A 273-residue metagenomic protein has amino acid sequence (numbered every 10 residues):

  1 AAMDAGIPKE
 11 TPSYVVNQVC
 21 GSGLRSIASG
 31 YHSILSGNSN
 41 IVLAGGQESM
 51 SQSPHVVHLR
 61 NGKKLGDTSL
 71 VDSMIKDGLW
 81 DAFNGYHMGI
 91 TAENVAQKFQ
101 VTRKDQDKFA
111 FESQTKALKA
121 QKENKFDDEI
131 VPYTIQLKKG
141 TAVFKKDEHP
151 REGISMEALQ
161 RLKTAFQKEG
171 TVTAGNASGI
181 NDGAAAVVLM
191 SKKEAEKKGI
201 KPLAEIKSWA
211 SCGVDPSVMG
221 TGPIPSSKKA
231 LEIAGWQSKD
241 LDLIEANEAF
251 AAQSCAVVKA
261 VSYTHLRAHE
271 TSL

Functional and structural regions predicted by a protein language model:
A2-V15: Active-site cofactor/substrate anionic-group-binding motifs, chiefly glycine- and Lys/Arg-rich phosphate-binding loops
S13-S22, N176-S178, I206, M219 (+1 more regions): Active-site nucleophile and cofactor-binding loops and adjacent substrate-binding regions of central metabolic enzymes
Q18-E48, A96-K125, A186-K193, V258-K259: Active-site-proximal alpha-helical scaffold in enzymes
I41-N94: Flexible glycine-/small-residue-enriched beta->alpha junction loops that bind anionic phosphate/pyrophosphate groups
D105-K197: N-terminal extracellular/periplasmic Venus flytrap/periplasmic-binding protein-like
K193-S238: Glycine- and Gly-Pro-enriched alpha-helical subdomains that act as flexible, kink-prone "lid/hinge" or packing modules
T264-T271: Conserved small/polar residues in nucleotide/adenosyl-binding loops
